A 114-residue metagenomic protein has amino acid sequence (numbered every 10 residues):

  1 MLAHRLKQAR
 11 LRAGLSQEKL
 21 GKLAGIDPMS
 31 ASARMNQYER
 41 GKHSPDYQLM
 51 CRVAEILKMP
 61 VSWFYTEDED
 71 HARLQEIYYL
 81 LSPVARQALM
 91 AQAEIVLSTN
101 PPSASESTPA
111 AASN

Functional and structural regions predicted by a protein language model:
L2, A13, P28, D46: Flexible coil/turn residues that form the inter-helical turn or adjacent wing/linker of helix-turn-helix
H4-A24: Short basic helix-loop element that most often maps to the first helix and adjoining turn of HTH DNA-binding modules
L6, Q17, S32, Y47-M50: Helix-turn-helix DNA-binding elements, focusing on the entry/boundary residues of the two helices that contact DNA
G25-S44, T66: Recognition helix of helix-turn-helix/homeodomain-like DNA-binding domains that insert into the DNA major groove
D46-C51, E55-R73: Short C-terminal boundary/hinge segments that cap the last helix of small helical domains
D68-N114: Interfacial/linker helices and their anchor residues that mediate assembly or domain coupling
